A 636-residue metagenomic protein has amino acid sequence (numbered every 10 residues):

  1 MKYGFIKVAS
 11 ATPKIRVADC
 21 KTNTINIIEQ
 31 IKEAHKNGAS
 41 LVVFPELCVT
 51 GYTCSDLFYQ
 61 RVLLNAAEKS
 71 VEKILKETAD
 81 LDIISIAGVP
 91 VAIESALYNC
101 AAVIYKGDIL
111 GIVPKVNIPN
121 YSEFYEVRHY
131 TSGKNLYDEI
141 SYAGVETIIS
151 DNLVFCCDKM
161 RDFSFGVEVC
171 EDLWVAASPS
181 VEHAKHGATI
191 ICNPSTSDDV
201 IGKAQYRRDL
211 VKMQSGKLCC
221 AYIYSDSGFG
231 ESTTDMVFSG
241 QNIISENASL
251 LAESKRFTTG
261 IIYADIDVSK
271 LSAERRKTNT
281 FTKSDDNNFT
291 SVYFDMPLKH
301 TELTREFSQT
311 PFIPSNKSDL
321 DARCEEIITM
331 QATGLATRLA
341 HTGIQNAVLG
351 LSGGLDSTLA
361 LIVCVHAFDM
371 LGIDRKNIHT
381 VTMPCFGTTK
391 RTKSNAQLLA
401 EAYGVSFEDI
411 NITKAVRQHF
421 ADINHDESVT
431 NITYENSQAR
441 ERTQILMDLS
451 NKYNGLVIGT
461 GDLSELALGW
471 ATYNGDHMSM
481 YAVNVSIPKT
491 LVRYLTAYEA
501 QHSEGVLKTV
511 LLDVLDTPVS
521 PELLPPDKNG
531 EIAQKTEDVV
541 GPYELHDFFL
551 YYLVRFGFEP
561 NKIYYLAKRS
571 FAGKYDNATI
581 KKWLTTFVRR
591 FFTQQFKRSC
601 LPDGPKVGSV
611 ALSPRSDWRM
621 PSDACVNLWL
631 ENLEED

Functional and structural regions predicted by a protein language model:
M1-G350, H366-K376, F407: Enzyme catalytic cores with a strong preference for nitrogen-chemistry domains
K7, N23, R161-F163, C219-C220 (+5 more regions): ATP/NTP-dependent adenylation/nucleotidyl-transfer catalytic domains that generate, transfer, or process NMP-activated
